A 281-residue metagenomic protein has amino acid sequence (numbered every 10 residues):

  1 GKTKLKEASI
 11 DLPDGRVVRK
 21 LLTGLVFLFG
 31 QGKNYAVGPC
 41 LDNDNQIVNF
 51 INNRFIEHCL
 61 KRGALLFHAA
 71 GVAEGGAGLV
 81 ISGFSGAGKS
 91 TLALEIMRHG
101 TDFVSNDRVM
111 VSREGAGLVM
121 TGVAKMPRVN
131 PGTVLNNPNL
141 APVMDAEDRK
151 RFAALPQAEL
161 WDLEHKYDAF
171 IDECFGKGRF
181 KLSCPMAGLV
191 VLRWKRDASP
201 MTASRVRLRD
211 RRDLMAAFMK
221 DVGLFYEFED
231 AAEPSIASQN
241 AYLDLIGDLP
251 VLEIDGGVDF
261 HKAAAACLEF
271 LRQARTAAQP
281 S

Functional and structural regions predicted by a protein language model:
G1-S85, R98-H99, V109-S281: A noncatalytic interaction/capping subdomain that flanks phosphate/NTP-handling catalytic cores
A87-K89: Conserved glycine(s) of the Walker
T91-T101: A conserved segment at the C-terminal end of the G1
D102-N106: Short, well-structured beta-strand/strand-turn elements
